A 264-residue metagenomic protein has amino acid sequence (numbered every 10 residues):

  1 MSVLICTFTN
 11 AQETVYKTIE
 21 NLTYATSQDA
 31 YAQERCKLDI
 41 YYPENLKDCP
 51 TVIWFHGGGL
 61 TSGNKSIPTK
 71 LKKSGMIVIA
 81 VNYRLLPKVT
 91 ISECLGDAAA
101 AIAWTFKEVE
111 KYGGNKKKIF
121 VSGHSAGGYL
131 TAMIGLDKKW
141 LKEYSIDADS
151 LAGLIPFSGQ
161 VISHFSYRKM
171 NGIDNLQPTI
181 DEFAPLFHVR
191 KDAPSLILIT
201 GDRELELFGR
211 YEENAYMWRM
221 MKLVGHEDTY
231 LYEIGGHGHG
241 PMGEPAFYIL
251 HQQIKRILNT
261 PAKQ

Functional and structural regions predicted by a protein language model:
Q12-L46: N-terminal cap/lid segment of alpha/beta-hydrolase-fold proteins
D48-G57: Short beta-strand element of the alpha/beta-hydrolase
H56-T61, Q160: Active-site glycine-rich loops that stabilize anionic/oxyanionic intermediates across multiple enzyme folds
N64-V81: Short amphipathic alpha-helix adjacent to the substrate-entry channel of hydrolases
V89-E110: Alpha/beta-hydrolase active-site loop
F106-K169, I180-D181: Primarily recognizes the serine-hydrolase "nucleophile elbow" in alpha/beta-hydrolase and SGNH/GDSL folds
S145-G153, S158-Y167, L176-A215, R219 (+1 more regions): The feature captures the conserved acid-bearing segment of alpha/beta-hydrolase catalytic domains
A215, K222-Q264: C-terminal catalytic histidine-bearing segment of alpha/beta-hydrolase fold enzymes
